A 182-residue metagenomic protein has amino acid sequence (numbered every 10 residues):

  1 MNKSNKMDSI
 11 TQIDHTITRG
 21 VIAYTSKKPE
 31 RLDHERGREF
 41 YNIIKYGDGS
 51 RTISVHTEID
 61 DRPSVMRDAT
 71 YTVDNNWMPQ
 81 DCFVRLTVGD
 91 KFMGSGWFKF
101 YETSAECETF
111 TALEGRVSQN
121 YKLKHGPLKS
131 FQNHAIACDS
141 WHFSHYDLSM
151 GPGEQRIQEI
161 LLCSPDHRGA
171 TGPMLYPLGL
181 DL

Functional and structural regions predicted by a protein language model:
N2-R36, S104-L182: Solvent-exposed helix/loop surface patches that form functional interfaces
T11-D68: N-terminal ordered "arm"
I43-G47, N75, L182: Active-site beta-strand->loop segment that positions catalytic residues and contacts the acyl thioester
I59-Y121: Hydrophobic/aromatic-rich structural module bridging two neighboring secondary-structure elements via a short loop
